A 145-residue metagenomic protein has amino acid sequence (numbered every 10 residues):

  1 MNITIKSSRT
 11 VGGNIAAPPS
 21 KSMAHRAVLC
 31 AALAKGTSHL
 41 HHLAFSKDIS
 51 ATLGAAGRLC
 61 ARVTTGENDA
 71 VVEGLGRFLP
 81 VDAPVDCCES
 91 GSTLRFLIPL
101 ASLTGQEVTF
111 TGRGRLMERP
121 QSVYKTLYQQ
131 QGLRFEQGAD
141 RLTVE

Functional and structural regions predicted by a protein language model:
M1-E145: Structural preference for solvent-exposed beta-strand-turn elements and adjacent flexible terminal/loop segments within
